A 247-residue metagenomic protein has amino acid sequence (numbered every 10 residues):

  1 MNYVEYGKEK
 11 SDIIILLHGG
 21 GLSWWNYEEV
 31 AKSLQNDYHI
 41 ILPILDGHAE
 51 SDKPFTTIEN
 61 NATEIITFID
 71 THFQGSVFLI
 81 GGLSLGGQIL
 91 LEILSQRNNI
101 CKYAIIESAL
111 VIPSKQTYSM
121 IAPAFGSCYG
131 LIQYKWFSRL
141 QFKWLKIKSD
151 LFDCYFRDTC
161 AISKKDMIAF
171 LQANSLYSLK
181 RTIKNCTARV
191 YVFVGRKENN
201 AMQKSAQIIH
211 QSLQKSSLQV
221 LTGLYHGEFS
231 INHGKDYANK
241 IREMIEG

Functional and structural regions predicted by a protein language model:
Y6-E50: Conserved HGGG/HGGXW glycine-rich cap/lid loop of the alpha/beta-hydrolase fold
I41-G81: Active-site loop/oxyanion-hole signature of alpha/beta-hydrolase fold enzymes
G82-G86, L90: Gly/Ala-rich beta-loop-alpha elbow adjacent to hydrolase catalytic centers
S95, C101-L131: Flexible "cap/lid" loop of the alpha/beta hydrolase fold
K115-T117, L131-K184: Conserved alpha/beta-hydrolase catalytic His-Asp/Glu region
C186, V192-V194: Short beta-strand/loop motif that positions the catalytic acidic residue of the alpha/beta-hydrolase fold
R196-A201, G227: Acidic catalytic loop of the alpha/beta-hydrolase fold
L224-K235: Catalytic histidine-centered segment of alpha/beta-hydrolase-like enzymes
